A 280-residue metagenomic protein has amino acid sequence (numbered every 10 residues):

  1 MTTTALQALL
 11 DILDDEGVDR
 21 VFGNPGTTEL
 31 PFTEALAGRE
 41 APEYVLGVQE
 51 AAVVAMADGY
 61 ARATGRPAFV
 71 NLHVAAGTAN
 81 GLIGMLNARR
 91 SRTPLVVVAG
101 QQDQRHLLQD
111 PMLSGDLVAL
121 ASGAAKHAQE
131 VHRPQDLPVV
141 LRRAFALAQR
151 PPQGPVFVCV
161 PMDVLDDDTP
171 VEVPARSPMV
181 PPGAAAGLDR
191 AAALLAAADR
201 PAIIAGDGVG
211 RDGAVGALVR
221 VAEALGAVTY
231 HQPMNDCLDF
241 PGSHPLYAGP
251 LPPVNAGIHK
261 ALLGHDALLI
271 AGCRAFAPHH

Functional and structural regions predicted by a protein language model:
M1-H280: N-terminal alpha/beta PP-like core and its mobile active-site loop of ThDP/TPP-dependent enzymes
